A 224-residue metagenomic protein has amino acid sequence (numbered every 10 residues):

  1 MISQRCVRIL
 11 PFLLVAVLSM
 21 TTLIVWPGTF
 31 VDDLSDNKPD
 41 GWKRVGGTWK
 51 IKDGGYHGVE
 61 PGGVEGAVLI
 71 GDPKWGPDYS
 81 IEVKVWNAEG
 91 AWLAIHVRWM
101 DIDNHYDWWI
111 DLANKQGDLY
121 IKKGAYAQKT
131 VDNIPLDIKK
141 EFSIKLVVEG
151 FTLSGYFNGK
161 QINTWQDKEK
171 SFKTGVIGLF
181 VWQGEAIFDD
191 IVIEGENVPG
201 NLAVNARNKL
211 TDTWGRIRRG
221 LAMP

Functional and structural regions predicted by a protein language model:
I2-L13: Bacterial N-terminal signal peptides that target proteins for export
V25-G46, L202-R218: Extracellular carbohydrate-recognition regions
L34, I81-V83, K140-F157: Short tryptophan-centered beta-strand motifs in secreted/extracellular beta-sheet-rich domains of glycan-recognition
N37-A67, H105: Extracellular glycan-recognition surfaces and repeat-rich motifs
P61-K123: Secretory/extracellular carbohydrate-interaction modules and structurally similar beta-sandwich "look-alikes"
K123-K145: Short, aromatic/His-centered strand-loop micro-motif at the edge of beta-sheets
F157-I177: Short, solvent-exposed beta-strand-to-loop segments that form ligand-recognition rims of beta-rich domains
K170-M223: Ligand-recognition surfaces built from glycine- and aromatic
